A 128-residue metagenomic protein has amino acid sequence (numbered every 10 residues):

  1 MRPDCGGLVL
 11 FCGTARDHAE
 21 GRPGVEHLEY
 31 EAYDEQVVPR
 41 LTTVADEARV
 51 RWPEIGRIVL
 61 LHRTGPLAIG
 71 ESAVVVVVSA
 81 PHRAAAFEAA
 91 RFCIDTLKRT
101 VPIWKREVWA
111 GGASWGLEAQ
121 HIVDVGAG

Functional and structural regions predicted by a protein language model:
M1-A73, S79-R83, F87-R91, D95-G128: N-terminal, polar/charged subdomain of small-to-medium soluble alpha/beta proteins
